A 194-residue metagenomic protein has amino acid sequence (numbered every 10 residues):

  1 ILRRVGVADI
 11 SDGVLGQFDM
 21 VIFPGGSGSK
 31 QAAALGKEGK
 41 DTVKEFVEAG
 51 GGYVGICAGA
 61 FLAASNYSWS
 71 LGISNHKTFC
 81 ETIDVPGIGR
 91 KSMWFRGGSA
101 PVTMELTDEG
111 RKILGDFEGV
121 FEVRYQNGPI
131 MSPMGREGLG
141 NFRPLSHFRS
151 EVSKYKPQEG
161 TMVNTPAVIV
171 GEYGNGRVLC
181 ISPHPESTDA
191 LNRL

Functional and structural regions predicted by a protein language model:
I1-S68: Helical hinge/lid and interdomain linker segments adjacent to catalytic or ligand-binding clefts that mediate domain
R3-V7, S74, H147: Conserved beta-strand termini and adjacent loop/short-helix elements that scaffold enzyme active sites in alpha/beta
G26, H76, E186: Flexible loop residues that form catalytic and substrate-binding hotspots at small-molecule/glycan-binding clefts
K30-Q31, L62-S65, T82, I181 (+1 more regions): Short catalytic/ligand-binding loop motif for oxyanion handling, primarily in non-cytosolic enzymes, centered on
E48, A64-V123: Class I SAM-dependent methyltransferase SAM-binding "motif I" and its flanking Rossmann-like core
G98-R177, S182-D189: Catalytic beta-strand/loop cores that center a nucleophilic Ser/Cys/Thr and support acyl-enzyme chemistry
L194: Catalytic active-site module of serine/aspartate enzymes centered on a nucleophile-bearing elbow/loop
